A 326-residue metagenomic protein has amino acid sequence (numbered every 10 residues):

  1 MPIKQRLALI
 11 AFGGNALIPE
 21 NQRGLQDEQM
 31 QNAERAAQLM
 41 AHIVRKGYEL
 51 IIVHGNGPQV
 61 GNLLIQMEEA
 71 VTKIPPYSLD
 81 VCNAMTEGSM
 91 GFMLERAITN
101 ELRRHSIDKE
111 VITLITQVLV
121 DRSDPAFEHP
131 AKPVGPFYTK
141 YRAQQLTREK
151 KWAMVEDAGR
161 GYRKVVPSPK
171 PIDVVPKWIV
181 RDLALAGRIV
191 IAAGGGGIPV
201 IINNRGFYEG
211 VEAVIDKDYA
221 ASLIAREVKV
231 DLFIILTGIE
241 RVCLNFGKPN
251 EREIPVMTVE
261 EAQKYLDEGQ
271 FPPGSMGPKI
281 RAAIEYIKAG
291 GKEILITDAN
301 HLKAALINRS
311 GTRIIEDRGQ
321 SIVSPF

Functional and structural regions predicted by a protein language model:
P2-F326: C-terminal catalytic "cap/lid" subdomain
